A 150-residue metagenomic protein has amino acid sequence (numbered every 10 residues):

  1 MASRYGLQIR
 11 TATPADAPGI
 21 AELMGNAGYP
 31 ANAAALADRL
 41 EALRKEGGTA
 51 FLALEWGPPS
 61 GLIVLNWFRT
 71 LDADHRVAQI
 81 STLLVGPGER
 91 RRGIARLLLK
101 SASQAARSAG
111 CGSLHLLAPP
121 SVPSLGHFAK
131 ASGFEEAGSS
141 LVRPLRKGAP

Functional and structural regions predicted by a protein language model:
A2-S3, K130-E135, S139-P150: Terminal substrate-recognition subdomain of acyl/acetyltransferases
Y5, P14-P18, E22-H75, S81 (+2 more regions): Acetyl-CoA-dependent GNAT
F68, G86, P119: Residue-level recognition of the GNAT/N-acetyltransferase active site
H75-P87, S139: Conserved acetyl-CoA binding element of GNAT-fold acetyltransferases
V85, R91-Q104, A131: Conserved acetyl-CoA-binding loop-helix of GNAT-fold acetyltransferases
R96, P120-S139: Conserved active-site alpha-helix within GNAT-family acetyltransferase domains
A106-A118: Conserved GNAT acetyl-CoA-binding A-motif
